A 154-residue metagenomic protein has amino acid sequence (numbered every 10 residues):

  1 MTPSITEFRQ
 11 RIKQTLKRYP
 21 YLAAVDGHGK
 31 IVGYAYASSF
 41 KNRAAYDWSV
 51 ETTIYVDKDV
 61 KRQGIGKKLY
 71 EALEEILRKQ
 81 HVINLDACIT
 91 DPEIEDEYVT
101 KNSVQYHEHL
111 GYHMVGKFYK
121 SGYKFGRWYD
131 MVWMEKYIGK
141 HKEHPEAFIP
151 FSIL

Functional and structural regions predicted by a protein language model:
M1-I12: Conserved GNAT-fold acetyl-CoA-binding loop/helix
M1-P3, K17, A35-A44: A conserved beta-strand-loop-helix scaffold within acyl/acetyltransferase catalytic domains
I12-A23, G27: A short helix-loop-beta-strand connector motif used in the catalytic cores of GNAT acetyltransferases and, in some
A23, K30-S39: Conserved beta-strand in the GNAT
T53-K61, I89-I94: A short, internal acetyl-CoA/4′-phosphopantetheine-binding micro-motif in the GNAT/acyltransferase core
R62-K79, T100-Q105, H109: Conserved acetyl-CoA-binding loop-helix of GNAT-fold acetyltransferases
L77-N102: Conserved GNAT acetyl-CoA-binding A-motif
C88-T90, V104, E108-R127, G139 (+1 more regions): Conserved catalytic-core motifs of GNAT/GCN5-like acyltransferases
